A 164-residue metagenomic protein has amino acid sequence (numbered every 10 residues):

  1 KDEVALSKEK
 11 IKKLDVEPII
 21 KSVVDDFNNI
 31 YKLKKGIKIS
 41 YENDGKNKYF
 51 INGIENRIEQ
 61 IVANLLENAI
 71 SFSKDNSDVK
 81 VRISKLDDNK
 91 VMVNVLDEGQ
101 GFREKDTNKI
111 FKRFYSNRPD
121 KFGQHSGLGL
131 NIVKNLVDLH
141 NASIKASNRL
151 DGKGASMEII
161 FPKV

Functional and structural regions predicted by a protein language model:
E3-E9, K48-G53: Conserved micro-motifs of the catalytic ATP-binding
K10-N28: A conserved beta-strand-to-alpha-helix junction within the catalytic ATP-binding
I30-E42: Short conserved segments within the C-terminal catalytic ATPase subdomain
A69-I70: Short helix-loop "hinge" at the ATP-lid/N-box region of the Bergerat-fold HATPase_c
F102-F114: Short conserved segment of the HATPase_c
G129, V133: Short alpha-helical Gxxx[C/S/T] motif in the catalytic ATP-binding
